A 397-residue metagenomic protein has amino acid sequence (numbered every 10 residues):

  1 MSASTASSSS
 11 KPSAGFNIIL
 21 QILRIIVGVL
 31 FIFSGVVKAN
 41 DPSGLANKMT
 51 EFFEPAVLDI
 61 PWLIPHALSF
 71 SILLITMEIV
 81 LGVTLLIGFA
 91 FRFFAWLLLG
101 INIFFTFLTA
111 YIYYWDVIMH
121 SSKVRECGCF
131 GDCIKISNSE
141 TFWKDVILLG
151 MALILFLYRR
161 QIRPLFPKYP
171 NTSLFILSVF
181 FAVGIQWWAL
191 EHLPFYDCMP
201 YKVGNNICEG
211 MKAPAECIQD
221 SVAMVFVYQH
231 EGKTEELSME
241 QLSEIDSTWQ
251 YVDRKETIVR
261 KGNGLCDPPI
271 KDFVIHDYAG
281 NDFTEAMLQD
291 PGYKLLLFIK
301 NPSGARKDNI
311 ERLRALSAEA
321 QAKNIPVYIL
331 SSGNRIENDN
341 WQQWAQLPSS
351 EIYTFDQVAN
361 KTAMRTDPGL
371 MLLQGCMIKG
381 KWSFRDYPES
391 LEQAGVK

Functional and structural regions predicted by a protein language model:
M1-I18: Short, Lys/Arg-rich, polar N-terminal cytosolic tail immediately upstream of the first transmembrane signal-anchor
N17-A39, H66-Y111: Functionalized membrane-embedded alpha-helices
K48-I64: Perimembrane loop-to-helix junctions flanking transmembrane segments
I87-F94, R160-N171: Membrane-interface helix-boundary motifs at transmembrane edges
F105-I162: Membrane-embedded alpha-helical segments of integral membrane proteins
F166-Y196: Internal/C-terminal transmembrane anchor helices
I185-A286: Membrane-interface segments at or immediately adjacent to transmembrane helices that form the boundary between
H276-D277, D282-K397: Solvent-exposed soluble domains appended to multi-pass membrane proteins
